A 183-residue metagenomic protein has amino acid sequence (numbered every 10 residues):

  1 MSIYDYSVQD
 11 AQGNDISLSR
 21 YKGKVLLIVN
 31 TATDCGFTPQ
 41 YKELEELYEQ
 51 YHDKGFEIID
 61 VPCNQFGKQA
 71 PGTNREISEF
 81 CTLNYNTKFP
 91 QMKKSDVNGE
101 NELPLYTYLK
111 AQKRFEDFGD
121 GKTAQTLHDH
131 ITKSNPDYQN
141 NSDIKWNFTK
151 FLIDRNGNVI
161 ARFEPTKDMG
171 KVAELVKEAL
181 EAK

Functional and structural regions predicted by a protein language model:
M1-S19: N-terminal "domain-start" segment that seeds a small globular fold
I3-Y4, L26, N147-T149: Short loop/turn microsegments at loop-to-beta-strand junctions
D10, N30-D34: Amphipathic alpha-helical repeat scaffolds
K24-V25, T33-C63, C81-Y85: Conserved helix-turn-beta segment immediately C-terminal to the redox Cys motif in thioredoxin-like folds
G55-G72, K88-G99: Thiol-based oxidoreductase modules, predominantly thioredoxin-like and allied folds used for disulfide exchange
F80-T82, N86-T166: Thiol/selenol-based redox catalytic cores and closely related redox-interacting motifs
I160-A182: Non-catalytic, surface beta->alpha helical segment in thiol-disulfide oxidoreductase systems
